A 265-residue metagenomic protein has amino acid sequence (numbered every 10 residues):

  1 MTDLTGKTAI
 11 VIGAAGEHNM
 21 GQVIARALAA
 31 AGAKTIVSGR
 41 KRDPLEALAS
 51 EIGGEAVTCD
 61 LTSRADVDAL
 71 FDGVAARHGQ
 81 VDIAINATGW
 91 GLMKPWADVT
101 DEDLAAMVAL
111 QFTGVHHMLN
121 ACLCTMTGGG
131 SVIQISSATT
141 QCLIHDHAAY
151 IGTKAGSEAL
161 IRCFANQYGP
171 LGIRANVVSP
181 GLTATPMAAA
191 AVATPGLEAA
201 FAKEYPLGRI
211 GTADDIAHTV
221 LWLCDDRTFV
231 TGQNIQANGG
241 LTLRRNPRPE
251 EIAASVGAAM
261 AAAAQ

Functional and structural regions predicted by a protein language model:
D3-T35: Canonical Rossmann dinucleotide-binding motif of NAD(H)/NADP(H)-dependent dehydrogenases/reductases, specifically
P95-W96, T100-A105, L197, F201: Substrate-binding pocket helix/loop in short-chain dehydrogenase/reductase
L119, T153, I161: Active-site helix of classical SDR
C124-T125, N166-P170: Alpha-helical segment proximal to the catalytic Tyr-Lys
C142, T231-Q265: Short C-terminal tail/terminal secondary-structure segment of NAD(P)H-dependent dehydrogenase/reductase domains
G169, R174, T231-G232: Short, small/polar-rich loop/turn modules that mediate ligand/substrate recognition or access, typified
V177, A199-V230, A237-G239: C-terminal helical subdomain
